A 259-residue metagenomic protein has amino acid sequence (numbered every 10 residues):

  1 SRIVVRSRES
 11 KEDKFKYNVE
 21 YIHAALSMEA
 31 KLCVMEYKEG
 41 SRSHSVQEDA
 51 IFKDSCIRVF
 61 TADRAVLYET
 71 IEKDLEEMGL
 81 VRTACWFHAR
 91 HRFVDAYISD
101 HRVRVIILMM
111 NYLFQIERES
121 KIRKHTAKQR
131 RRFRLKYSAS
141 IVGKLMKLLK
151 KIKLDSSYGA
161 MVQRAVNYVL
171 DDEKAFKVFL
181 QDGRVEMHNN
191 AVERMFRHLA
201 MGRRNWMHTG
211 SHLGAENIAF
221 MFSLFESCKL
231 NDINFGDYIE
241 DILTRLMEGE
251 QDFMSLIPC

Functional and structural regions predicted by a protein language model:
S1-C259: Catalytic center-proximal scaffold of phosphoryl-transfer enzymes
